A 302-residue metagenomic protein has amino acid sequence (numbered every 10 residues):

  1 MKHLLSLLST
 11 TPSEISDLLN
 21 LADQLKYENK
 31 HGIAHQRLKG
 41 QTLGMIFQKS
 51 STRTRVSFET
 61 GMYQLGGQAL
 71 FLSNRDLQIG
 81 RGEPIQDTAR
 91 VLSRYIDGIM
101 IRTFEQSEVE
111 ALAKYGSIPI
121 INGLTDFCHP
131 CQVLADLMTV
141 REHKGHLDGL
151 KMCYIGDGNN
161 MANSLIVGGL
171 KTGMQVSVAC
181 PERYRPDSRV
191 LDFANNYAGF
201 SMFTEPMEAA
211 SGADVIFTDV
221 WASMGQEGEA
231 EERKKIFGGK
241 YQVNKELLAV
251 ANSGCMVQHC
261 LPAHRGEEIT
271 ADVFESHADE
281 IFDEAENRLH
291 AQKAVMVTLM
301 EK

Functional and structural regions predicted by a protein language model:
M1-V56, T60: Positively charged, low-complexity intrinsically disordered leader regions
T42-L43, F47-Y95: Active-site cofactor/substrate anionic-group-binding motifs, chiefly glycine- and Lys/Arg-rich phosphate-binding loops
Q48-T60, E142-D219: Glycine-rich phosphate/diphosphate-binding loop of Rossmann-like nucleotide-binding domains
L65, Y95, Y115-G116, T172 (+3 more regions): Short, structured coil segments at secondary-structure junctions
D97-G168, H259: Anion-binding alpha/beta catalytic cores of soluble intermediary-metabolism enzymes, centered on
N195-D272: Rossmann-like adenosine-cofactor binding region
G254-C255, L261-K302: Adenosine-phosphate binding glycine-rich loop
